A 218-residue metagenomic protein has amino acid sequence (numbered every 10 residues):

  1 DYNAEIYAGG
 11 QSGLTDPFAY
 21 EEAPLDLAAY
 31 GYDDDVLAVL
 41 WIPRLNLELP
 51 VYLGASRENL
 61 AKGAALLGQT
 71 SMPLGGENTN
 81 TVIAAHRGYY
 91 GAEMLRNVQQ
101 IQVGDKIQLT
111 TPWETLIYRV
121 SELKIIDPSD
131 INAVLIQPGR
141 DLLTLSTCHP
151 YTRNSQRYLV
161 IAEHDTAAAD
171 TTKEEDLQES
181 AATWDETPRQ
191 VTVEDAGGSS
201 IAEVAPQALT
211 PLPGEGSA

Functional and structural regions predicted by a protein language model:
D1-A218: Solvent-exposed, non-transmembrane regions of membrane-associated and secreted proteins
